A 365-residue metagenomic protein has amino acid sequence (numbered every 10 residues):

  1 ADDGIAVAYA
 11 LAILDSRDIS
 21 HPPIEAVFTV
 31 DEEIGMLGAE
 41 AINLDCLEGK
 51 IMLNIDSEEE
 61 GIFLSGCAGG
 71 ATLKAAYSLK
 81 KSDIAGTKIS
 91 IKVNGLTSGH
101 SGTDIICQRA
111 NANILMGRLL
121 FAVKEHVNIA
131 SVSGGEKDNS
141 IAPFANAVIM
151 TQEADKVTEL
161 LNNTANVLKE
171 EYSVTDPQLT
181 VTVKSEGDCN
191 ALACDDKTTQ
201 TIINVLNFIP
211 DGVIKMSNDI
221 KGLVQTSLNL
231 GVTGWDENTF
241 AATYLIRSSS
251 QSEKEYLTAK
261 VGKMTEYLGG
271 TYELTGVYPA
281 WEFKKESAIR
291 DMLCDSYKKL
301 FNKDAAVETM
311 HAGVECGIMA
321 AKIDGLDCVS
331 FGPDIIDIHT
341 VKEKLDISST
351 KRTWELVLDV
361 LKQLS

Functional and structural regions predicted by a protein language model:
A1-E33, I89-G95, H100-V123, M150-T151 (+1 more regions): Alpha-helical metal-binding/catalytic segments enriched in His/Glu/Asp
D3-S82, A130, I214-S217, K221 (+2 more regions): Acidic/histidine-rich catalytic neighborhood of metal-dependent amide-processing enzymes
A10, K50-G99, D104, Q108 (+2 more regions): Phosphate/diphosphate-binding glycine-rich loops and adjacent basic-rich segments that engage nucleotide
L44-D45, R109-E125, E153-A154, Q200-N207 (+3 more regions): His/Asp/Glu-rich mid-to-C-terminal helical/loop segments that flank catalytic regions of hydrolases
S82-G86, I105-S133, S140, T151-S227 (+1 more regions): Acidic-enriched catalytic cores of C-N bond-cleaving enzymes acting on peptides and small amides
D104, R109-S133, F283-L326: Active-site-adjacent substrate-binding region of metalloamidase/peptidase-like peptide-processing proteins
K137, N146-V148, T180-A193, N229-T233 (+2 more regions): A short beta-alpha structural unit
N218, Q225-A241, L245, Y297 (+1 more regions): Zn-dependent metallopeptidase/amidohydrolase metal-coordination segment
